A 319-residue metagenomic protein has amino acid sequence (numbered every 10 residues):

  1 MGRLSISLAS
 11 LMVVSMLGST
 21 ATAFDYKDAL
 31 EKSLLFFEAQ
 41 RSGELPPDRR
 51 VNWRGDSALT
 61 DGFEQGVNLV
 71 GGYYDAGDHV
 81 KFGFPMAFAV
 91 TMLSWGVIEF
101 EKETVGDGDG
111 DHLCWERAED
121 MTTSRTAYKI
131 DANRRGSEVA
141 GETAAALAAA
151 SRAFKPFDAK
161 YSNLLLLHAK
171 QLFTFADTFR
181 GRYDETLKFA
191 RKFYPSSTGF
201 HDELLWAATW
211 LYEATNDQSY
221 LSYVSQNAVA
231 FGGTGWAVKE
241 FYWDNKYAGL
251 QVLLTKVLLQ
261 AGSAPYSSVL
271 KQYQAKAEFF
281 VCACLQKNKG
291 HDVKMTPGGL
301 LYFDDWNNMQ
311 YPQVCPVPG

Functional and structural regions predicted by a protein language model:
M1-L8: Bacterial N-terminal signal peptides that target proteins for export
L11-K27: N-terminal signal peptide
T22-G319: Glycan-recognition and catalytic cores of secretory/periplasmic carbohydrate-active enzymes
